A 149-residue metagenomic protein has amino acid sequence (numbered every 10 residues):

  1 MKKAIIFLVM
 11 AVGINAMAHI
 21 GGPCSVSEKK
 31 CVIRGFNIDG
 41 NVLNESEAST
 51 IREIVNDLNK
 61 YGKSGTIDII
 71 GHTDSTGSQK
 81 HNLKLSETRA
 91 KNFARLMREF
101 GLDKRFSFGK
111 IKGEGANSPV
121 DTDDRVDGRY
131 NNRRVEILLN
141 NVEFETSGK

Functional and structural regions predicted by a protein language model:
A4-V12: Sec-dependent N-terminal signal peptides
M17-G65, N140-K149: Periplasmic peptidoglycan-binding/tethering modules of Gram-negative envelope proteins
T73-T146: Periplasmic OmpA-like peptidoglycan-binding domain that tethers envelope proteins to the cell wall
